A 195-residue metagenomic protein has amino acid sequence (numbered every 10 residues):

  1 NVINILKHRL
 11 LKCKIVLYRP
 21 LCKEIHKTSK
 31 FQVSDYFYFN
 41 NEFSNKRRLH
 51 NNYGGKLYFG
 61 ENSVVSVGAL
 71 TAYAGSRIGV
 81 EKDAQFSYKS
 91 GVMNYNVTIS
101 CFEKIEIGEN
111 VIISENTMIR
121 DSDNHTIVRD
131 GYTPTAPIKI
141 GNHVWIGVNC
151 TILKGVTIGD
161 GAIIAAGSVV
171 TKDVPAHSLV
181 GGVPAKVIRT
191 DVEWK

Functional and structural regions predicted by a protein language model:
N1-R120, G141-H143, D160, A176 (+2 more regions): Domain-scale signature associated with acetyltransferase and cell-envelope carbohydrate enzymes
S100-C101, N149-I163, S168-K172: Beta-rich strand-turn-strand
T117, N124-H125, S168-V169, P175: Flexible glycine-rich beta->alpha loop in the catalytic core of nucleotide-sugar glycosyltransferases
D123-N124, R129-G131, V156, T190-V192: Conserved catalytic-core motifs of eukaryotic protein kinase domains, centered on the activation segment
G131-G141: Glycine-rich NAD(P)-binding loop of Rossmann-like domains
P137-I138, G155-V156, H177: A short, glycine- and basic residue-enriched loop/turn that sits immediately adjacent to a domain's principal
